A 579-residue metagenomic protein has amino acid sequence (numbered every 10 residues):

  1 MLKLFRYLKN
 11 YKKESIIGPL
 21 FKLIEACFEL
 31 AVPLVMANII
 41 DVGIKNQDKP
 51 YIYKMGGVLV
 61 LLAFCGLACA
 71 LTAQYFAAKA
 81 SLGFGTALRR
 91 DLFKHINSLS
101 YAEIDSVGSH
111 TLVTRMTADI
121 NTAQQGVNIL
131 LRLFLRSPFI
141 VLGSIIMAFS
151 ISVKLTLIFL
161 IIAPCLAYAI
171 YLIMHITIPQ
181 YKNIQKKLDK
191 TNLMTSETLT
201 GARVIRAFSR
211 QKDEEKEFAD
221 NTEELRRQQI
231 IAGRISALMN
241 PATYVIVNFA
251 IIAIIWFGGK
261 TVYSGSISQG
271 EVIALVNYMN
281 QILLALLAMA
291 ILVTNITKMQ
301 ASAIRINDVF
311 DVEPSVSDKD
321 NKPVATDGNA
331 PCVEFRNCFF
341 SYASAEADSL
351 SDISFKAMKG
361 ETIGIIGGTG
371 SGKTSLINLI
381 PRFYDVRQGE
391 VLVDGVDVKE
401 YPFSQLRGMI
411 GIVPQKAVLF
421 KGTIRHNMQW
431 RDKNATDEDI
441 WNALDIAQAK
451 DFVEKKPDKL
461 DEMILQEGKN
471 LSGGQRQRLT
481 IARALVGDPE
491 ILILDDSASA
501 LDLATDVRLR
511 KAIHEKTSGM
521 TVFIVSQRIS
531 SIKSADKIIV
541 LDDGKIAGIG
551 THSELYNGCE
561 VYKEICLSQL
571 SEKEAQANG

Functional and structural regions predicted by a protein language model:
K9, S15-T72, F76, F149-K154 (+1 more regions): Transmembrane helix-loop-helix hairpins at lipid-water interfaces of multipass membrane proteins, especially the type-1
N10-K13, S98-A102, A118-L131, L135 (+7 more regions): An intracellular "coupling" helix at the cytosolic face of ABC transporter transmembrane type-1 domains
E14-S15, F21, L62-S81, R132-F139 (+5 more regions): Alpha-helical transmembrane segments of multi-pass membrane proteins
L20, I24, F28-V32, G57 (+5 more regions): Hydrophobic alpha-helical transmembrane segments of ABC transporter permease domains
N46, L82, R90-T114, A118-I120 (+5 more regions): Short intracellular "coupling" helices and adjacent cytoplasmic loop segments at the cytosolic face of multi-pass
Q47-Y51, G57, M147-I161, I231-R305 (+1 more regions): Helix-loop-helix
T326-G579: ABC-type nucleotide-binding domain
